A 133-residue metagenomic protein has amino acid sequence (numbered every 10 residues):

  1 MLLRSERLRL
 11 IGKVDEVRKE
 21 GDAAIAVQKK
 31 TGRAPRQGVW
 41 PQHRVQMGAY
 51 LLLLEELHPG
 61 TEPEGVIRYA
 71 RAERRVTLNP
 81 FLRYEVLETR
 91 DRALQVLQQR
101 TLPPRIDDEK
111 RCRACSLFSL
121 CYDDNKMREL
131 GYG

Functional and structural regions predicted by a protein language model:
M1, S5-L8, P103, E109 (+1 more regions): Generic secondary-structure boundary/loop-capping signal
M1-R92: Mg2+/Mn2+-dependent nuclease catalytic core
E55, Q98, L120: Hydrophobic/aromatic-lined pockets within catalytic cores
A72, C121-Y122: Short Gly/Pro-enriched loop/turn and capping motifs at secondary-structure junctions
R92-R113, E129: Immediate flanking context of iron-sulfur cluster ligation sites
C112-C115, C121: Short cysteine clusters
D124-G133: Short cysteine/histidine-rich zinc-coordinating motifs and their immediately flanking basic loops
